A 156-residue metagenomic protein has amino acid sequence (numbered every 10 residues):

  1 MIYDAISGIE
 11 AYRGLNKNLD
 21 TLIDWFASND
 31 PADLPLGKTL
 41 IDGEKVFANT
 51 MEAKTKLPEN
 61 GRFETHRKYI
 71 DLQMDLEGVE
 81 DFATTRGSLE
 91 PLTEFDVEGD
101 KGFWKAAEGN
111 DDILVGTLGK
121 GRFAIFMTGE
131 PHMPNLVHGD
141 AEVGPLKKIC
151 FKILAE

Functional and structural regions predicted by a protein language model:
I2-T50, R62: A short, N-terminal "cap"/entry segment at the start of jelly-roll beta-barrel domains of the cupin/DSBH fold
Y12, N18-D24, E94-F103, K120: Compositionally biased, non-globular sequence tracts
D42-G43, E59-D71, S88-T93, V97 (+3 more regions): A short beta-loop-beta micro-motif enriched in histidine and acidic residues
A48-H66, L76-P91, T128: Conserved short histidine dyad/triad with adjacent acidic residue
E52, M74, T128-E130, L136 (+1 more regions): Short, structured patches in soluble enzyme cores that scaffold and shape functional sites
R67-D81, R86-S88, F95-A107, K152: Short, conserved beta-strand element in jelly-roll/cupin
G116-V137: Conserved metal-binding segment of the jelly-roll/cupin
F123-I125, E142-E156: A short hydrophobic beta-strand segment most commonly corresponding to one strand of the jelly-roll/cupin
